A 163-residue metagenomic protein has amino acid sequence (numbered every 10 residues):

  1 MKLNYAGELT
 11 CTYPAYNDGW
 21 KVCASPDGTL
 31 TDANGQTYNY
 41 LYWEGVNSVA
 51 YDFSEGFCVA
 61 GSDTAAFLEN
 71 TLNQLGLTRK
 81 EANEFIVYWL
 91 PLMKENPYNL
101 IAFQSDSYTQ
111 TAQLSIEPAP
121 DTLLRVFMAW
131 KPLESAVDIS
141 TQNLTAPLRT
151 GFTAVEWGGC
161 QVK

Functional and structural regions predicted by a protein language model:
M1-K163: Protease-labile, long low-complexity intrinsically disordered regions enriched in Pro/Ser/Thr
